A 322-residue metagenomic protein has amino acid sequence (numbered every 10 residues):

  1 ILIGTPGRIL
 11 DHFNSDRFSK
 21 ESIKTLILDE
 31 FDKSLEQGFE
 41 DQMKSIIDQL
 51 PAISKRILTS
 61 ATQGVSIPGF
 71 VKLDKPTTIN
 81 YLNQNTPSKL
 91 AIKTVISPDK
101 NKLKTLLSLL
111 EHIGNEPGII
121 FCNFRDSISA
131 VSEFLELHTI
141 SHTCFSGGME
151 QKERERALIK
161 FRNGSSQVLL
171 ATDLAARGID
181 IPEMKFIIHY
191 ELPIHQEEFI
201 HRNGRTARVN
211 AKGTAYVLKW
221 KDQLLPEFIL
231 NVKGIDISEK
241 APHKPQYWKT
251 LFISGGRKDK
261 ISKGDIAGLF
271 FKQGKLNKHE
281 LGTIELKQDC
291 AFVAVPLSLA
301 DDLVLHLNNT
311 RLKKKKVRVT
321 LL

Functional and structural regions predicted by a protein language model:
I1-F13, I120, L158-R177: Conserved two-lobed SF2 helicase motor
P6, D29-F31, E183, Y190-E191: Walker B catalytic acidic pair
D11-H12, R17-Q84, P226-L230: Post-DEXD/H (motif II) to motif III coupling segment of the RecA-like Helicase ATP-binding lobe
S88-E136, K275, H279: Conserved interdomain hinge at the start of the Helicase C-terminal
I128-F134, I140-T172: Conserved helicase ATPase core of P-loop NTP-dependent helicases/translocases
V168, H195-I237: Conserved segment of the helicase C-terminal RecA-like domain
R177-L192, T214-L218: A short beta-strand element within the Helicase C-terminal
S238-L322: Non-catalytic terminal extensions of ATP-dependent helicases
